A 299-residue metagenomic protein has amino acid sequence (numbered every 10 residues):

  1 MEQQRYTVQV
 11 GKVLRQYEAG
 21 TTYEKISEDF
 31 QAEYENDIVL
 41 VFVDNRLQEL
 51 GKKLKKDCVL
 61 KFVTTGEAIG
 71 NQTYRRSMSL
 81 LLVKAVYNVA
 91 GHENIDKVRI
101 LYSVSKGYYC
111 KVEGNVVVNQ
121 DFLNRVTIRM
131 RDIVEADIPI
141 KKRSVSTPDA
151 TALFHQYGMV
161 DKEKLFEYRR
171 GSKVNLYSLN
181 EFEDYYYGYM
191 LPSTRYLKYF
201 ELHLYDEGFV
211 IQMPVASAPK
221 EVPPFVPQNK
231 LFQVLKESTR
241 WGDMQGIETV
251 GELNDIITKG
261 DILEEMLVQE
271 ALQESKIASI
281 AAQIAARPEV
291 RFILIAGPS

Functional and structural regions predicted by a protein language model:
M1-V13: Eukaryote-biased recognition of intrinsically disordered, low-complexity regulatory segments
K12-T21: Short, contiguous acidic and Ser/Thr-rich linear segments
T21-E33: Short amphipathic, charge-patterned alpha-helical segments
I38-K52: Short acidic beta-strand-loop surface patches of small beta-rich interaction domains
K52-K55, V59-T73, A85, V89 (+2 more regions): Auxiliary tRNA-acceptor-end handling modules of aminoacyl-tRNA synthetases
I293-I295: Hydrophobic anchor at the beta1->P-loop junction of P-loop NTPases
P298: P-loop (Walker A) phosphate-binding loop of NTP-binding proteins
